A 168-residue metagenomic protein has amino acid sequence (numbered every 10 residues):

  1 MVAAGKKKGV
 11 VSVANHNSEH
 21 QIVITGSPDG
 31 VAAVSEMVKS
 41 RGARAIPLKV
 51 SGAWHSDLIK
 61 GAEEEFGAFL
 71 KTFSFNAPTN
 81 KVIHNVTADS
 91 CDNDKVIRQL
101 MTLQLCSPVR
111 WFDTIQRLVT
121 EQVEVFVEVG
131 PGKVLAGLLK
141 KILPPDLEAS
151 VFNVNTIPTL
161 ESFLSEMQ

Functional and structural regions predicted by a protein language model:
M1-C106: Alpha/beta catalytic cores of group-transfer enzymes, especially the acyltransferase/condensing modules of polyketide
K71-Q168: Acyltransferase/transacylase module recognition
